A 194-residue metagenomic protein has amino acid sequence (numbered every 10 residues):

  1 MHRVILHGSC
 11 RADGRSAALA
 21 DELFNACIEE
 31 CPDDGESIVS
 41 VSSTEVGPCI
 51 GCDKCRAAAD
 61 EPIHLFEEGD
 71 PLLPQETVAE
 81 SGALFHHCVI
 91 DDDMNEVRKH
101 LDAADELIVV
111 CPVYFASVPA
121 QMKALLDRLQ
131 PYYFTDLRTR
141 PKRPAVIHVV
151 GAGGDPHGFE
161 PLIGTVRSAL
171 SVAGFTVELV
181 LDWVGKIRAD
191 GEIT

Functional and structural regions predicted by a protein language model:
M1-V110, A116-P131, T135, T176-L181 (+1 more regions): N-terminal beta1-alpha1-beta2 submodule of the flavodoxin-like/Rossmannoid cofactor-binding fold
P119-Q121, T135-L179: Short, glycine-/small-residue-rich phosphate/pyrophosphate-handling segment
H157-F159, G191-T194: Short, solvent-exposed loop/turn segments at secondary-structure boundaries
